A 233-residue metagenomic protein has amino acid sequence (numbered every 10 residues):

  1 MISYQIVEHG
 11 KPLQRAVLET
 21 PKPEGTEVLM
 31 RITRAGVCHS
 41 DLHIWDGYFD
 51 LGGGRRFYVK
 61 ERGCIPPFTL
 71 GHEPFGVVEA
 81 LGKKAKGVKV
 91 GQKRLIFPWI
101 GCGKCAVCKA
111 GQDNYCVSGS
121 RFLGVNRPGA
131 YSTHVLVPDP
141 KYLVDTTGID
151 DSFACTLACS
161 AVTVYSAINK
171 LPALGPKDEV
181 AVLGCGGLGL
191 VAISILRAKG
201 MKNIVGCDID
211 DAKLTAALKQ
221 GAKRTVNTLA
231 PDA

Functional and structural regions predicted by a protein language model:
M1, Q92, K177-D178, K202: Nucleotide donor/acceptor-binding cores
P21-A35, D50-A106, T147-I149: Glycine-rich beta-strand-centered segment in the early N-terminal region that forms part of a ligand/cofactor-binding
C38, L188, A212: Conserved Rossmann-like nucleotide-cofactor binding loop
H43-D50: Short Gly/aromatic-enriched secondary-structure transition segments
Y58-H72, C102-L183: NAD(P)H dinucleotide-binding glycine-rich loop of Rossmann-like/cofactor-binding domains, especially the beta1-alpha1
T163, L188, L196: Hydrophobic/small residue at the entry helix of a nucleotide-binding pocket
E179-C185, R197-A233: Adenosine-nucleotide cofactor-binding segment
